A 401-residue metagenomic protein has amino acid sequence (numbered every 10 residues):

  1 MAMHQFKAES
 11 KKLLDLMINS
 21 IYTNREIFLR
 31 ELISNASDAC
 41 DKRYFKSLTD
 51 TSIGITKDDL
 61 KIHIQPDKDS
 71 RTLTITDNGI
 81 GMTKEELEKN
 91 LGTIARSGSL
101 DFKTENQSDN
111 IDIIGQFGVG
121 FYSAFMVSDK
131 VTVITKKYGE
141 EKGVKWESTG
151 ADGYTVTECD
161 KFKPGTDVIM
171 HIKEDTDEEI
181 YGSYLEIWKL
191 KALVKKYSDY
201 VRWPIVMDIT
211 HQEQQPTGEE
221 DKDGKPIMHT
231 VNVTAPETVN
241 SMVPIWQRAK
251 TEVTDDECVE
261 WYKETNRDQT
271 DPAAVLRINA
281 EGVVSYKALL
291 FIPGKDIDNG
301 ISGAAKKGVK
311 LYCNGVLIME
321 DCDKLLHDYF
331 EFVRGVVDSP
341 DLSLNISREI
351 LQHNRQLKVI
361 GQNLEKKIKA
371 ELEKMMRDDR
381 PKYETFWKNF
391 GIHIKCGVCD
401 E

Functional and structural regions predicted by a protein language model:
M1-I187, A192, Q215-T217: GHKL (Bergerat-fold) ATPase N-terminal catalytic module, capturing the glycine-rich phosphate-binding loop and acidic
I113, V131-G153, K173-E401: GHKL/Bergerat-fold ATPase module in large chromosome/replication-associated machines
